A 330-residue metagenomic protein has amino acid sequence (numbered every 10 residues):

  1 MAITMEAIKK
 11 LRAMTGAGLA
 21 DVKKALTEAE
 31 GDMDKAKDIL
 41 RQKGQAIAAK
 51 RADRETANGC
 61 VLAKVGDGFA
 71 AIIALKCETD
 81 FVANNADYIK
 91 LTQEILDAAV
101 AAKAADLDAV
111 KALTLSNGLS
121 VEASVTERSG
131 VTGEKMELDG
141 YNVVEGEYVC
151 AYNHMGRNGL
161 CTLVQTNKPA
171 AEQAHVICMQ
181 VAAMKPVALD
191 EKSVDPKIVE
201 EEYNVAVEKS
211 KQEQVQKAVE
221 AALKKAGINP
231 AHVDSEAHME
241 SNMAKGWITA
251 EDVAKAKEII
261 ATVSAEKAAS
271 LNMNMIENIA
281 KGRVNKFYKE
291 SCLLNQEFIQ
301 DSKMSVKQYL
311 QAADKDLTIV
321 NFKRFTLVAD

Functional and structural regions predicted by a protein language model:
A2-D330: N-terminal assembly/interaction segments in proteins that build large macromolecular machines
